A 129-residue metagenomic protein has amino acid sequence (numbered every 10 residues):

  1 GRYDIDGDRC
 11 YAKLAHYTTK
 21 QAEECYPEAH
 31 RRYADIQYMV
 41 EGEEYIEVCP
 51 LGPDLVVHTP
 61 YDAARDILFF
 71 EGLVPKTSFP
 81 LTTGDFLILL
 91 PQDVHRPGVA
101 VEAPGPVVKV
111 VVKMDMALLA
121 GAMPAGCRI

Functional and structural regions predicted by a protein language model:
G1-C10: Short, compositionally biased leader-like segments
D6-G7, E23-A34, P53-V57, V74 (+2 more regions): A short beta-loop-beta micro-motif enriched in histidine and acidic residues
A12-H30, V40-L55, P91: Conserved short histidine dyad/triad with adjacent acidic residue
L14-R32, A63-P75, R96: Short acidic (Asp/Glu) patches
R31-Y45, P50, Y61-E71, P80 (+1 more regions): Short, conserved beta-strand element in jelly-roll/cupin
I36, F86-I88, P104-G121: A short hydrophobic beta-strand segment most commonly corresponding to one strand of the jelly-roll/cupin
F79-G98: Conserved metal-binding segment of the jelly-roll/cupin
V99-A103: Short proline/glycine-enriched turn/loop segments at secondary-structure junctions
